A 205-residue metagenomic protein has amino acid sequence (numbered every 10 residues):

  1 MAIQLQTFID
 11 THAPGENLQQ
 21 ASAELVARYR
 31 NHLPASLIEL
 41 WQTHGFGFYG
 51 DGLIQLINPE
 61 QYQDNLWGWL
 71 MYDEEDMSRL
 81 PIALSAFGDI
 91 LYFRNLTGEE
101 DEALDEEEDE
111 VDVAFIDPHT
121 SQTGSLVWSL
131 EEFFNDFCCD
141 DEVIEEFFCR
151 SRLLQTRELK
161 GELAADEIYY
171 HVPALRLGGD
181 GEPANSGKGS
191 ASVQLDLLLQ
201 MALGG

Functional and structural regions predicted by a protein language model:
M1-D101, L163-G205: A surface-exposed partner-binding patch
E74, I90-R94, G124-N135, C149-L154: Low-complexity, flexible helical/coil segments
E106-F147: Compact, glycine/acidic-enriched structural inserts
E132-N185: An amphipathic alpha-helical core segment
